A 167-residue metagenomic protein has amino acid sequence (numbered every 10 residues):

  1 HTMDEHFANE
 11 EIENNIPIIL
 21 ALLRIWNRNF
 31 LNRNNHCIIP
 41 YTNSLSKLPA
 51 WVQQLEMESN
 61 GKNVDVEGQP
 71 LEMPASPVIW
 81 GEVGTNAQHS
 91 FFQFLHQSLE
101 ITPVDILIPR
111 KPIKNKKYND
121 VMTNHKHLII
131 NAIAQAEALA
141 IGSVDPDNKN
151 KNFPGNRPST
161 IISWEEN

Functional and structural regions predicted by a protein language model:
H1-N167: A SIS-like phosphosugar-recognition module
